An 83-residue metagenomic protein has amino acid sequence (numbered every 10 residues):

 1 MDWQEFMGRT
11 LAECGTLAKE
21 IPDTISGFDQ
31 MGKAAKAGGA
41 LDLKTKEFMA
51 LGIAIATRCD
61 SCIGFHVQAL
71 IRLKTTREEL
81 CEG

Functional and structural regions predicted by a protein language model:
M1-T45, I71: Acidic, glycine/proline-rich low-complexity segments that act as flexible tails and inter-domain linkers
D2-E5, T75-G83: C-terminal binding/interaction regions
E13, Q30-M31, F65-H66, E82-G83: A general alpha-helix detector
F28, G32, F48-I53, G83: Short alpha-helical scaffolding segments that buttress acidic/His motifs in well-ordered protein cores
K46, I53, V67-I71: Residues within alpha-helical segments
A56: Sequence/structural segment immediately N-terminal to covalent heme-attachment motifs in c-type and related
C59-C62: Short cysteine clusters
F65-E79: Iron-sulfur (Fe-S) cluster-binding segments and ferredoxin-like electron-carrier domains, especially [2Fe-2S]
